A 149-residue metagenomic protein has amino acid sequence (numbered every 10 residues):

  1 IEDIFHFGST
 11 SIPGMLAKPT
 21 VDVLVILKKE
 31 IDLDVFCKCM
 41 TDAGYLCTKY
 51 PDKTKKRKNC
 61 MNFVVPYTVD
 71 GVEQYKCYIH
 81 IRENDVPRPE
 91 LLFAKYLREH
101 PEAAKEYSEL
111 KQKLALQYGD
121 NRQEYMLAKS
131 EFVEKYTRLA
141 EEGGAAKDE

Functional and structural regions predicted by a protein language model:
I1-H6, T10-K18, L27-C37, T41-E149: Catalytic core of pol beta-like nucleotidyltransferases
